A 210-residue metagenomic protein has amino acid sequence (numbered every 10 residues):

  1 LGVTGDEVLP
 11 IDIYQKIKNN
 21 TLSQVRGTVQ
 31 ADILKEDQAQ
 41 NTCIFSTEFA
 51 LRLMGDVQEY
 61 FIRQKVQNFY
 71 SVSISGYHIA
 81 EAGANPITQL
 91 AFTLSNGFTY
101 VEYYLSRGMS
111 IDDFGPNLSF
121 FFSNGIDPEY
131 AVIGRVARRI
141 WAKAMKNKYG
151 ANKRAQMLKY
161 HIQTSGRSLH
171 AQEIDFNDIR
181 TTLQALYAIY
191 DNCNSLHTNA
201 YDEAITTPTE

Functional and structural regions predicted by a protein language model:
L1-N124, E129-Y130, K148, M157-H161 (+2 more regions): Catalytic alpha/beta active-site cores
A82-A91, G125-V136, T164-D178, T206-E210: Short glycine/threonine-rich loop-to-helix capping motif typified by GTGT followed within a few residues by an Asp-Pro
S110-F114, A151-T164, Q172-I205, T209-E210: Flexible glycine/proline-rich, aromatic-decorated loop/lid segments
W141: Short helix- or helix-capping micro-motifs that position conserved polar/aromatic residues at function-defining sites
A144-K146: Well-ordered alpha-helical scaffold segments within catalytic/enzyme domains
